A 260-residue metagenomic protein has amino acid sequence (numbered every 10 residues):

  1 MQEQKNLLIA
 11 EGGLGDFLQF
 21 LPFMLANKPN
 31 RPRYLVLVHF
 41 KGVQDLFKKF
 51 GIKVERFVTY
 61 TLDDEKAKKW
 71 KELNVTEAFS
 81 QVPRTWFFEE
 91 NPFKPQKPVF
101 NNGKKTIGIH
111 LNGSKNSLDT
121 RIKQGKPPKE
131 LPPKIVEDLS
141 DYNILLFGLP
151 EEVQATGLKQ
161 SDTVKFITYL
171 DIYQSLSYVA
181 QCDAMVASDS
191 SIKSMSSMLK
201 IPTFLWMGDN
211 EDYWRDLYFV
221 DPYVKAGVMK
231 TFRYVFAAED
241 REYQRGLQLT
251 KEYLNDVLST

Functional and structural regions predicted by a protein language model:
M1-Q81, Q174-S177, A187, I192-M195 (+2 more regions): Active-site and donor-binding regions of nucleotide-sugar-utilizing enzymes
E3-N6, K104-K105, Y142: Nucleotide donor/acceptor-binding cores
L8, G15, T106, L170 (+4 more regions): Catalytic phosphate/metal-binding cores of nucleic-acid and nucleotide-processing enzymes, i.e., regions that mediate
I9-A10, H110-N112, F147, W206: Short hydrophobic segments within beta-strands
F17-L18, E130-D209, Y213, F219: Donor-binding and catalytic core of enzymes assembling or modifying cell-surface/extracellular glycoconjugates
F20-P29, S114-L146: Conserved catalytic-core segment of nucleotide-activated headgroup transferases in glycan assembly
F40, S194-T260: Nucleotide-sugar donor-binding patch of glycosyltransferase catalytic domains
Y60-T106, G113, S117, D256: A nucleotide-sugar donor-handling region in carbohydrate enzymes
